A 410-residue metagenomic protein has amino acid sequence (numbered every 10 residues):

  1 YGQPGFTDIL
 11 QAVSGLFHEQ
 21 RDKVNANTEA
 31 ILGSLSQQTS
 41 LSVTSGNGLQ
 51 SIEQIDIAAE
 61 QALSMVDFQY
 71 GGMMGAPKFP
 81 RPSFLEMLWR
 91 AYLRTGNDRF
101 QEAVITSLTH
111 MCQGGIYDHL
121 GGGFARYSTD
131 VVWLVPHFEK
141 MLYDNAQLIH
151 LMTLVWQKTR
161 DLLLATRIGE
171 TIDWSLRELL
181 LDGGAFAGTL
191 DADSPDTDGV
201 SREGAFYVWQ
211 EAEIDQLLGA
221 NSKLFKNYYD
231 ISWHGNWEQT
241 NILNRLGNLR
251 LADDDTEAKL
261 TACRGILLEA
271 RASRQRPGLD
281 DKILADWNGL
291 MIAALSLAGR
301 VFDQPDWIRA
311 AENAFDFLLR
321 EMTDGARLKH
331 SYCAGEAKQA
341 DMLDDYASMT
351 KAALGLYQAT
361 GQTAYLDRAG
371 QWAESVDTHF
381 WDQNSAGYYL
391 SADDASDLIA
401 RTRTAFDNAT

Functional and structural regions predicted by a protein language model:
Y1-A294, A298-V301, S396-I399: Replace the tail clause
D67, Q113-Y117, R160, L180 (+5 more regions): Helix-capping and short linker residues that terminate individual alpha-solenoid repeat units
T95, A252, L297-R309, Y357-D367: Acidic, serine/threonine/proline-rich low-complexity intrinsically disordered regions
E102, T106, T166, E170 (+4 more regions): Primarily a tetratricopeptide repeat
L120, F124, N145-L148, M152 (+9 more regions): Extended, hydrophobic alpha-helical segments in both membrane/secreted and soluble proteins
H150, K158, V200-A212, L217-N221 (+4 more regions): Hydrophobic transmembrane alpha-helix bundles
R177-L180, G184, T323-H330, A334-Y346 (+2 more regions): Long, polar/charge-rich, low-hydrophobicity segments
